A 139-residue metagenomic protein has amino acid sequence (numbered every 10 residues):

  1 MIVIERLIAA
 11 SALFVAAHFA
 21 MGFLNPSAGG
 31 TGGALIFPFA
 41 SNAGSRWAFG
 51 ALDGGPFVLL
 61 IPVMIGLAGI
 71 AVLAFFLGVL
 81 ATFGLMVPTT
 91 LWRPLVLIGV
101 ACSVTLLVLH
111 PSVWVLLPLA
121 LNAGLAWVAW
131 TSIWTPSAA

Functional and structural regions predicted by a protein language model:
M1-A139: Membrane-interface extramembranous regions
